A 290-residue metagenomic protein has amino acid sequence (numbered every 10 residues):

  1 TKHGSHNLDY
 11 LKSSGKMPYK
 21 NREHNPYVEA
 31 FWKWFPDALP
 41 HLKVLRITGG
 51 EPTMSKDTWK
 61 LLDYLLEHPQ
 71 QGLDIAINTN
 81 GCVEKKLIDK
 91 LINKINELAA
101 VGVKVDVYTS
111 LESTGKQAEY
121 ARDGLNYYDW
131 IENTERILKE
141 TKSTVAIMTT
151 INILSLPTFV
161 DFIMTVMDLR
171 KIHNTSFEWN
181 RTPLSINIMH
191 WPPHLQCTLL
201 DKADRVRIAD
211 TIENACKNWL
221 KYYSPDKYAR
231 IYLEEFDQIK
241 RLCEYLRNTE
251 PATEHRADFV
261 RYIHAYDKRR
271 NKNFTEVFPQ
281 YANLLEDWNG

Functional and structural regions predicted by a protein language model:
T1-Y27, L39-S55, H68-D89, E97-I131 (+2 more regions): Core AdoMet radical
P26-W34: Conserved RecA-like ASCE ATPase "motif II neighborhood" in helicase/translocase motors
A30, K60, E132: Short, conserved clusters of charged catalytic residues that mark active-site and nucleotide-handling motifs
W59-D63, K86-N96, T158-V160: Distinct, well-ordered alpha-helical segments
L65, P69, I95, R170: Active-site catalytic pocket residues across diverse enzymes, especially alpha/beta-hydrolases
N96-L111, N126-Y281, L285-W288: Conserved C-terminal portion of the radical SAM core fold that forms the substrate/S-adenosylmethionine-binding
